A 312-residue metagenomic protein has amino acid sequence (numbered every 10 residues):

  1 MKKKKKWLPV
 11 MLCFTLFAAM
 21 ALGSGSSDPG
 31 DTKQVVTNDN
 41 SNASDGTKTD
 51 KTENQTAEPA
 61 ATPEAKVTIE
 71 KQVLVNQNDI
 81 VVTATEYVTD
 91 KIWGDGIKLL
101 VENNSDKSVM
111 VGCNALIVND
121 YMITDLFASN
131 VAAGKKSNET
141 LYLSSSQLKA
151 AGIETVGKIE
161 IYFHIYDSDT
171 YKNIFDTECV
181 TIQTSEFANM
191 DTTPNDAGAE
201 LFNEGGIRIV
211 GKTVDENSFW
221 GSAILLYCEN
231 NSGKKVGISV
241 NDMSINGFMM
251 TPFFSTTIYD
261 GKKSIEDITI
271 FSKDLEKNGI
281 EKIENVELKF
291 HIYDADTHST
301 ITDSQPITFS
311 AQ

Functional and structural regions predicted by a protein language model:
K4-S27: Sec-dependent N-terminal signal peptides of Gram-positive bacterial secreted proteins and lipoproteins
S27-T83, A197-F202: N-terminal, intrinsically disordered, polar/charged segments of Gram-positive cell-envelope systems that serve as
E53-Q72, F163-L201: A eukaryote-biased signal for short, well-structured alpha-helical docking elements
K91-K98, S137, F219-L225, S304: Short, solvent-exposed loop/turn segments enriched in Ser/Thr/Gly
I92-G94, M122-D176, F248-H298: Short, solvent-exposed, Trp/other aromatic-anchored flexible loops in extracytoplasmic proteins
L100-D106, Y227-S232: Asparagine-centered strand-capping/turn motif at beta-strand->loop junctions
V101, A115, L143, C228 (+3 more regions): Hydrophobic beta-strand positions in extracellular immunoglobulin-like domains
K107-A115, K234-D242: Short, hydrophobic/aromatic beta-strand segments
